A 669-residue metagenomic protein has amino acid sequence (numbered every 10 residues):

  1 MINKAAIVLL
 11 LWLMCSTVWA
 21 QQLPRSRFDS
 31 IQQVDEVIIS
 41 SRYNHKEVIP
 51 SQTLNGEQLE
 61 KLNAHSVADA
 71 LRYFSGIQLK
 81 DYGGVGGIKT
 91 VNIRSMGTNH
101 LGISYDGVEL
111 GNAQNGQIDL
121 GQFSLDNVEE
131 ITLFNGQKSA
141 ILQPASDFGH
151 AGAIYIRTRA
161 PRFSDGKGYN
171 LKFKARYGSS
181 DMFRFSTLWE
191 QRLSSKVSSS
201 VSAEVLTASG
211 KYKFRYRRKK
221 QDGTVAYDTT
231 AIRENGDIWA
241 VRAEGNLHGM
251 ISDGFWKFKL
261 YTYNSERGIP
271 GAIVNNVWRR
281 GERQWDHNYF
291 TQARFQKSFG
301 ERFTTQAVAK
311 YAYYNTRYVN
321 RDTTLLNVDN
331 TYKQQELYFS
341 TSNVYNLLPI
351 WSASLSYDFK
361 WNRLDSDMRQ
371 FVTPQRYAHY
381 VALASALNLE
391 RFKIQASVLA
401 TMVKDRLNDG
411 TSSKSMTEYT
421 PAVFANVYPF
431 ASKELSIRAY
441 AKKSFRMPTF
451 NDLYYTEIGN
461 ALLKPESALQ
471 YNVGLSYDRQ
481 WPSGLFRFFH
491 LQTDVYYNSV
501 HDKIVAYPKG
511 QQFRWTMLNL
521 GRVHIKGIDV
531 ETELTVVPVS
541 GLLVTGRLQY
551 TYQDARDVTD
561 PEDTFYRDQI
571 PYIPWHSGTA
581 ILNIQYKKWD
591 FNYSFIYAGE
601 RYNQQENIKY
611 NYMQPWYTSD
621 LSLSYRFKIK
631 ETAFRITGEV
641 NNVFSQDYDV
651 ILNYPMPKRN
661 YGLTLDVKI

Functional and structural regions predicted by a protein language model:
Q22-E60, A68, N135: Short, acidic, small-residue-rich periplasmic hinge/interaction motif at the N-terminus of Gram-negative outer-membrane
P24, T230, E234-A243, D253-T305 (+4 more regions): Flexible loop and strand-edge segments within Gram-negative outer membrane beta-barrel domains
A68, R72-E109: Extracytoplasmic beta-strand/coil segments of soluble accessory domains associated with Gram-negative outer-membrane
L125-K172: A beta-strand signature from Gram-negative outer-membrane beta-barrel systems, especially the internal plug domain
S139, Y155, L188-R283: Periplasmic-side early beta-strands and strand-to-turn transitions of outer-membrane beta-barrels
R302, Q306-Y318, I437-Y440, E466-K526 (+1 more regions): Membrane-embedded beta-barrel scaffold of Gram-negative outer-membrane proteins
A353, R391, H490-S499, L518-Y602 (+1 more regions): Gram-negative outer-membrane beta-barrel transporters
H501-D502, V544, Y597-Q604, D620-I669: C-terminal beta-signal and adjacent terminal beta-strands/loops of Gram-negative outer-membrane beta-barrel proteins
